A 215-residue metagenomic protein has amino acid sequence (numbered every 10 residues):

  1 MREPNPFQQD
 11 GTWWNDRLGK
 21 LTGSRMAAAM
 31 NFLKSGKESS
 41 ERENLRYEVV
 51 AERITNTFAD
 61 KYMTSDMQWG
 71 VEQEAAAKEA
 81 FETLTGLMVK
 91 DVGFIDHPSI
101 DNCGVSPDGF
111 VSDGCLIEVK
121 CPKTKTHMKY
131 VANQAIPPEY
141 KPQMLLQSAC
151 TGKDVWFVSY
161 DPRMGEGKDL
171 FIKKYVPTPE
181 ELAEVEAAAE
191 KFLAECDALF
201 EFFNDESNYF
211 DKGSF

Functional and structural regions predicted by a protein language model:
M1, G36-K37, A76-A80, W156-R163: Intrinsically disordered, low-complexity boundary segments flanking structured domains
M1-E72, F210-F215: Charged, glycine-rich intrinsically disordered N-terminal tails and low-complexity linkers that flank
N5, G11-T12, L45, V92 (+4 more regions): Intrinsically disordered, low-complexity segments enriched in small/polar residues
Y47, K78, M144: Generic structural marker for isolated residues within well-ordered, non-membrane alpha-helices of soluble domains
M67-V89: Acidic-basic catalytic patches of nuclease active cores, encompassing PD-(D/E)XK and other metal-cofactor nuclease
T83-L199: Nucleic-acid nuclease catalytic cores
F192-S214: Charged phosphate-binding loop/patch that engages nucleotide di/tri-phosphates or the phosphate backbone of nucleic
